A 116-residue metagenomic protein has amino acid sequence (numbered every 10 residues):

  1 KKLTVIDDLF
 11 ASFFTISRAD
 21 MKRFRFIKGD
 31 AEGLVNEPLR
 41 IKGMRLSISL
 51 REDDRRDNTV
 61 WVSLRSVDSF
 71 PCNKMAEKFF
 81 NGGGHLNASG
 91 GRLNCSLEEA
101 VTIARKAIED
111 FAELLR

Functional and structural regions predicted by a protein language model:
K1-F79, G84-R116: Hydrophobic helix-and-loop "lid/oligomerization" segment in the mid-to-C-terminal part of catalytic domains
